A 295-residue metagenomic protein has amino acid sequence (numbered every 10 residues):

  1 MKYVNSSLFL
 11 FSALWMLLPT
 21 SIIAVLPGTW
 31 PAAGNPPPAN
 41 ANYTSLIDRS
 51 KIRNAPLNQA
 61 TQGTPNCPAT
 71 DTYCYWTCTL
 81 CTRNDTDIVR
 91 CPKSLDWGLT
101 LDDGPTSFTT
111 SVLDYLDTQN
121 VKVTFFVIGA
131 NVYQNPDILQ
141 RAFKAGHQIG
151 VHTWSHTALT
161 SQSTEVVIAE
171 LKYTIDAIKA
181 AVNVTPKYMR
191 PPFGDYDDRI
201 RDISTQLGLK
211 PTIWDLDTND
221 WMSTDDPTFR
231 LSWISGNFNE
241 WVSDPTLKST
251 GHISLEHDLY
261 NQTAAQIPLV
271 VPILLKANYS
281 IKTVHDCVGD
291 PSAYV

Functional and structural regions predicted by a protein language model:
M1-A24: Fungal secretory targeting signals
G28, P37, Y43-S161, V166-K187 (+1 more regions): Active-site beta->alpha N-cap acidic-glycine motif
R83, I88-C91, V132-Y133, Q262-V295: C-terminal domain-boundary segment and adjacent tail
W97, G251-I253: Residue-level preference for the first positions of well-ordered beta-strands
D103-G104, F126-A130, T153-S155, R190-G194 (+3 more regions): Active-site-proximal beta-strand/loop segments in catalytic clefts of secreted hydrolases
F108-T110, Q134-P136, Y196-I200, T263-I267: Short, well-ordered alpha-helical microsegments
K144, S155-V184, D195-S249, Q266: Alpha-helical scaffold elements lining the catalytic groove of polysaccharide deacetylases
